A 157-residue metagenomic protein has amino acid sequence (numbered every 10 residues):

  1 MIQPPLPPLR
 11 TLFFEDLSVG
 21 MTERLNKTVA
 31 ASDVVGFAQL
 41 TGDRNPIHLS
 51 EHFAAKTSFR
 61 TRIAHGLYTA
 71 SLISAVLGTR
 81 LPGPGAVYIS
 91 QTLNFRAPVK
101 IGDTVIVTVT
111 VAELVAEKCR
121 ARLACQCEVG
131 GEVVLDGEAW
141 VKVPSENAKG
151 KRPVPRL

Functional and structural regions predicted by a protein language model:
M1-V19, V99-L157: HotDog/MaoC-like acyl-thioester-processing domains
I2-A64: Catalytic strand-loop segment that frames the active site of acyl-thioester-processing enzymes
R24-T28, N94, W140-K142: Generic structural detector for well-ordered beta-strands
V35, H52, Y88, T92 (+3 more regions): Residue-level detector of alpha-helical recognition elements and their boundaries
F37, I73, T79, R156-L157: Terminal targeting signals and extreme-terminal segments of soluble enzymes
Q39-D43, G78-P82, V129: Short, intrinsically disordered, mixed-charge
A55-A64, Y68-T108: Hydrophobic beta-strand-centered segment that forms part of the acyl-chain substrate-binding groove
